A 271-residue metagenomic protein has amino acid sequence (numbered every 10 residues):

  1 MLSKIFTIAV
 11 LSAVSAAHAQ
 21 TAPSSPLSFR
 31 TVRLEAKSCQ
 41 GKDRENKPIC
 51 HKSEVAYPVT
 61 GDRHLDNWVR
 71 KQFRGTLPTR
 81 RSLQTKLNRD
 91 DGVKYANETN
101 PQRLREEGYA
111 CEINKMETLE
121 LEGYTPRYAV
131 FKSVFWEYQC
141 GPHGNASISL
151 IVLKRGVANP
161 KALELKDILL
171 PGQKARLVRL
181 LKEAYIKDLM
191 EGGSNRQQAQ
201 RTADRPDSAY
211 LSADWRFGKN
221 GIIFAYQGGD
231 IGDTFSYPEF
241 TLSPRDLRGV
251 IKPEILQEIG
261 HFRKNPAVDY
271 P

Functional and structural regions predicted by a protein language model:
M1-I8: Sec-dependent signal peptide recognition, specifically the positively charged N-region followed immediately by
V10-A19: Hydrophobic h-region of N-terminal signal peptides that target proteins for export in Gram-negative bacteria
Q20-L150, G156-P271: Compositionally biased intrinsically disordered regions enriched in Thr/Gly
